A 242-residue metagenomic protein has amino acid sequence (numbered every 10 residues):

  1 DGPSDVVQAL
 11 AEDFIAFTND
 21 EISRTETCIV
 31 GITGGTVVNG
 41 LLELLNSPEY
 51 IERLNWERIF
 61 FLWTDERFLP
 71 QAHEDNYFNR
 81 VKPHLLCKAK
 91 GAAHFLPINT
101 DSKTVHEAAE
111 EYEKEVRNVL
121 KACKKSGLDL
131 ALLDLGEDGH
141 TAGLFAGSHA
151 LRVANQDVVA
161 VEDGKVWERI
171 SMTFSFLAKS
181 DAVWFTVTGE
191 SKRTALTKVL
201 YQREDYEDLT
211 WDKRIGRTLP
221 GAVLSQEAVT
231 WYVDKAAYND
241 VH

Functional and structural regions predicted by a protein language model:
D1-V30: N-terminal glycine-/serine-/threonine-rich phosphate-binding loop
N19-I51: Glycine-rich N-terminal segment of FAD-binding domains in flavoprotein oxidoreductases, spanning the beta-loop-helix
I32-V37, L133-E137, T188: Glycine-rich beta-strand-to-loop/alpha-helix junction loops that act as flexible
E43-L54, N79-P83, A146-N155, E204-D205: A glycine- and small-aliphatic-rich helix-loop capping segment at beta-alpha/alpha-beta transitions that lines
L54-L130: Ligand-binding beta-strand-loop-alpha-helix segment within the catalytic cores of soluble metabolic enzymes
E107-A109, T141-G147, A195-V199: A short secondary-structure junction signal
A131-S175: Class I SAM-dependent methyltransferase SAM-binding "motif I" and its flanking Rossmann-like core
D181-H242: ATP/nucleoside-binding phosphotransfer catalytic cores, i.e., glycine-rich phosphate-binding loops
